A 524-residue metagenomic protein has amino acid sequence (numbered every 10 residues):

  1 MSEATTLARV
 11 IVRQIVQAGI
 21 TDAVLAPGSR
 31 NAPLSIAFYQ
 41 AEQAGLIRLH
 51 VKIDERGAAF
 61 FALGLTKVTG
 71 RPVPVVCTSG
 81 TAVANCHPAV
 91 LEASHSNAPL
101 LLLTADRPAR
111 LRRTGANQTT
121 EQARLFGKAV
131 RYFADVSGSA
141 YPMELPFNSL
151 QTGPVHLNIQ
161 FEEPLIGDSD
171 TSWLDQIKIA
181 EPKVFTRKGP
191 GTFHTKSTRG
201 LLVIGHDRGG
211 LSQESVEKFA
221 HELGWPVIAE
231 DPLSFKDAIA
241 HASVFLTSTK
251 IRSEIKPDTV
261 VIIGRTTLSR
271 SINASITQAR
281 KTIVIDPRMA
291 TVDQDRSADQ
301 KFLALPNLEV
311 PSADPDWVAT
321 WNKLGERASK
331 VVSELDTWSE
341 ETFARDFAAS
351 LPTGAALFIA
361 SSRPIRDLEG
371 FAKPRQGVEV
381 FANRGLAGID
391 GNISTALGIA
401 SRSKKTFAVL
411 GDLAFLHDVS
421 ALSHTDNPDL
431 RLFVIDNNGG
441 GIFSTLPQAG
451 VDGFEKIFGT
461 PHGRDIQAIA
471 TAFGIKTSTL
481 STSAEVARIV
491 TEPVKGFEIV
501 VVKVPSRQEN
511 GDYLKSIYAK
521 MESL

Functional and structural regions predicted by a protein language model:
M1-E3, S275-I365, D465, I475-L524: Phosphate/pyrophosphate-binding active-site segments
S2, F147-T198: Conformationally flexible catalytic loops at phosphate/diphosphate-handling active centers
E3-V76, A82-L91, F371: N-terminal cofactor/phosphate-binding cores enriched in small/glycine residues, especially glycine-rich loops such as
A8-V16, S29-R30, L34-F38, N322-S403: Active-site diphosphate/adenylate-binding microenvironment
T21-L25, R48-H50, V68-T104, K256-G264 (+2 more regions): A short, small-residue-rich loop immediately preceding and capping a beta-strand
K67, N85, I204-P287, T291-Q294 (+3 more regions): Glycine-rich, anion-gripping cofactor-binding loops and their flanking helix/strand elements in enzyme active sites
A93, L103-E144, I228-G325, T425-N427 (+1 more regions): Glycine-rich, acidic loop regions that bind phosphate or pyrophosphate groups
L103, R110-A123, G127, A372-L524: Thiamine diphosphate
